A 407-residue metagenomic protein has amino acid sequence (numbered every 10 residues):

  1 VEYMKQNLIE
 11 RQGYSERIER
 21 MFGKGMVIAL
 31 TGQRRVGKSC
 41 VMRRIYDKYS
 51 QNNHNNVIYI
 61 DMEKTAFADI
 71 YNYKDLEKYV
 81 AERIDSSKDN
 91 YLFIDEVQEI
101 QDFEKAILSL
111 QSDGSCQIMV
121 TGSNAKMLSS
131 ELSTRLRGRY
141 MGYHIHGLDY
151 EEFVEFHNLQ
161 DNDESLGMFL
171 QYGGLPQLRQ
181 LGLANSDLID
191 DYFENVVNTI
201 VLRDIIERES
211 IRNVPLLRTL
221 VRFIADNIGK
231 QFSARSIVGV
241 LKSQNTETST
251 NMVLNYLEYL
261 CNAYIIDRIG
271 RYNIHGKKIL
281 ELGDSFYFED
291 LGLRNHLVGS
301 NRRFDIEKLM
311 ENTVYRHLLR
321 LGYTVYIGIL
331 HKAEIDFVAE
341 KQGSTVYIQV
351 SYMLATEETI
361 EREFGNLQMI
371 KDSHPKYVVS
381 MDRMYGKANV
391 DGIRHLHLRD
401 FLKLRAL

Functional and structural regions predicted by a protein language model:
E2, S123-A125, S130-Q231: Interdomain motor-coupling "hinge/lid" segment immediately C-terminal to the ATP-binding subdomain of NTP-driven enzymes
K5-F22: Pre-Walker A adenine-sensing motif
L30: Hydrophobic anchor at the beta1->P-loop junction of P-loop NTPases
R34-R35: Walker A (P-loop) phosphate-binding loop of P-loop NTPases
K38: Conserved lysine of the Walker
V41, I45: Hydrophobic positions on the alpha1 helix immediately C-terminal to the Walker A/P-loop
I58-K88: Short glycine-rich substrate-engagement loop in P-loop NTPases that contacts/grips substrate
S186-T345: Accessory nucleic acid-recognition modules appended to NTPase machines
